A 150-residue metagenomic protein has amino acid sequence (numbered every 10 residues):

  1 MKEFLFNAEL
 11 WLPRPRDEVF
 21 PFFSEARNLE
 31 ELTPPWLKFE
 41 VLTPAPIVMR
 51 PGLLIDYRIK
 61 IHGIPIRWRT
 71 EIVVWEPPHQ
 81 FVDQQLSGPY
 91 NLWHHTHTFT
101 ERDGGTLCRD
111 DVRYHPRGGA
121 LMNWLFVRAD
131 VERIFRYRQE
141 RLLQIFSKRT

Functional and structural regions predicted by a protein language model:
M1-R50: Hydrophobic ligand-binding cavity/cleft-lining segments
L5-N7, P65-R69, N91-H95: Short, surface-exposed coil-to-beta transition loops
E9-P13, E40, R58, E71 (+2 more regions): Generic structural detector for well-ordered beta-strands
L12-R14, I61-G63, P89, Y114-P116: Beta-strand elements of well-folded, non-transmembrane domains
V19-F23, L29, I55-Y57, I72 (+4 more regions): Hydrophobic pocket/interface hotspot
E40-S87, L107, Q144-R149: Glycine-rich portal/gate segments that line the openings of hydrophobic small-molecule binding cavities
V82-R133: Beta-strand/loop substructures that line and gate deep hydrophobic ligand-binding cavities in soluble
R133-R141: A non-catalytic, amphipathic alpha-helix used as a structural packing/dimerization or gating element in enzyme scaffolds
